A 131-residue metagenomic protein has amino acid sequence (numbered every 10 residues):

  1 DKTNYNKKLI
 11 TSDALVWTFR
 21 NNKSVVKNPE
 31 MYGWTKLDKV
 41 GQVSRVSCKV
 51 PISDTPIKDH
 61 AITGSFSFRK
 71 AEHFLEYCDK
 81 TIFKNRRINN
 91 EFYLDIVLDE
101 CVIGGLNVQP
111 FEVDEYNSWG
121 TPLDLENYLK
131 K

Functional and structural regions predicted by a protein language model:
D1-L37: Conserved beta-loop-beta/alpha segment of the NTase-like Rossmann-fold superfamily that binds/positions NTPs
K7, Q42-N117, L123-D124, K130: Catalytic-core segments of class I nucleotidyltransferases/pyrophosphorylases that form NMP-activated intermediates
S24, N117-S118: Alpha-helix N-cap/loop-to-helix initiation residues
P29-K36, L123-K131: Hydrophobic transmembrane alpha-helix bundles
